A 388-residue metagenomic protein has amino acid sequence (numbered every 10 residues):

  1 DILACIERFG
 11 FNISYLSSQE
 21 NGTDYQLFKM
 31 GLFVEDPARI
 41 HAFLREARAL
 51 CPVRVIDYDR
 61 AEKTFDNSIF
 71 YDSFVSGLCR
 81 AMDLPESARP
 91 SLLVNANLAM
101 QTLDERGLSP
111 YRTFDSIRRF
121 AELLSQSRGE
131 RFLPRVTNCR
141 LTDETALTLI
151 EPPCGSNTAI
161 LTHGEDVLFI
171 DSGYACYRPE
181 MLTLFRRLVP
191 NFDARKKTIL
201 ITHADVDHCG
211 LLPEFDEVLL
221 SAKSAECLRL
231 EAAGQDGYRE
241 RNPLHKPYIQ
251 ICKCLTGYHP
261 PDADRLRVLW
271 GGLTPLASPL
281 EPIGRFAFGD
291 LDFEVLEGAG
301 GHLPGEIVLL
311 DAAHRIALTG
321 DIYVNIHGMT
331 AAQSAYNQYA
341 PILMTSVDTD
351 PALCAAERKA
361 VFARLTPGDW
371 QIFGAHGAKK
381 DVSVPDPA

Functional and structural regions predicted by a protein language model:
D1-Q101: A conserved regulatory-domain signal marking ACT and ACT-like small-molecule sensing domains and adjacent regulatory
Q19-D24, P153, G300-G301: A short beta-turn/loop motif at secondary-structure boundaries
T64, S68-D166: Zn-dependent metallo-beta-lactamase
F65-N67, C227-Q235, H327-M329: Short, charged, surface-exposed secondary-structure boundary motifs
R128-F132, T137-L141, A159-T162, V268-T274 (+1 more regions): Core dinuclear metal-dependent hydrolase active-site scaffold
L133-V189, I307-N325: Conserved beta-strand hairpin/beta-sheet module of binuclear metal-dependent hydrolase folds, prominently
G173-C176, D292-D381: Metallo-beta-lactamase
R178, R186-L276: Active-site HxH/HxHxD metal-binding segment of metal-dependent hydrolases
